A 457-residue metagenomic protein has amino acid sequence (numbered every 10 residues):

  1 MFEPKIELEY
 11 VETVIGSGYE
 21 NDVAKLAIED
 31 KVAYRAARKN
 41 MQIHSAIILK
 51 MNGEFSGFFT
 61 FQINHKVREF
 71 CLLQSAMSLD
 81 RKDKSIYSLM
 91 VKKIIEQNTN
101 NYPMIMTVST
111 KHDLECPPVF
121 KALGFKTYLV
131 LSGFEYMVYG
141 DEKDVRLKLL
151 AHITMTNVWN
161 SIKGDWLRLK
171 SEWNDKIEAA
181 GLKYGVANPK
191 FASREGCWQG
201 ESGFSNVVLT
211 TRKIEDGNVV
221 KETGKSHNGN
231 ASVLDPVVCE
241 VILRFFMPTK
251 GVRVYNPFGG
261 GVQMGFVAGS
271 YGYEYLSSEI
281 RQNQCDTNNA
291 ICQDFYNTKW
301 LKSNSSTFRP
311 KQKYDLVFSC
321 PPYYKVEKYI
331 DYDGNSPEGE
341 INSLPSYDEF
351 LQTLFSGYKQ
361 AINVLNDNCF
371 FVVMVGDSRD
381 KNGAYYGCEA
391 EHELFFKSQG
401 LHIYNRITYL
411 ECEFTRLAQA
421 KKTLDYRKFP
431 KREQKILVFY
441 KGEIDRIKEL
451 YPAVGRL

Functional and structural regions predicted by a protein language model:
M1-Y34: Short amphipathic alpha-helix that is part of the acyltransferase structural core
I48, E54-I63, E69-C71, A76: Conserved beta-strand in the GNAT
L73-D83, S109-K111: A short, internal acetyl-CoA/4′-phosphopantetheine-binding micro-motif in the GNAT/acyltransferase core
D83-Q97, A122: Conserved acetyl-CoA-binding loop-helix of GNAT-fold acetyltransferases
N98-T110: Conserved GNAT acetyl-CoA-binding A-motif
T110-V130: Conserved active-site alpha-helix within GNAT-family acetyltransferase domains
P236-S303, L316, V364, F439: Conserved S-adenosyl-L-methionine
Q312-G357, R379-N382, Y386: Mobile active-site "lid"/loop adjacent to the S-adenosyl-L-methionine
